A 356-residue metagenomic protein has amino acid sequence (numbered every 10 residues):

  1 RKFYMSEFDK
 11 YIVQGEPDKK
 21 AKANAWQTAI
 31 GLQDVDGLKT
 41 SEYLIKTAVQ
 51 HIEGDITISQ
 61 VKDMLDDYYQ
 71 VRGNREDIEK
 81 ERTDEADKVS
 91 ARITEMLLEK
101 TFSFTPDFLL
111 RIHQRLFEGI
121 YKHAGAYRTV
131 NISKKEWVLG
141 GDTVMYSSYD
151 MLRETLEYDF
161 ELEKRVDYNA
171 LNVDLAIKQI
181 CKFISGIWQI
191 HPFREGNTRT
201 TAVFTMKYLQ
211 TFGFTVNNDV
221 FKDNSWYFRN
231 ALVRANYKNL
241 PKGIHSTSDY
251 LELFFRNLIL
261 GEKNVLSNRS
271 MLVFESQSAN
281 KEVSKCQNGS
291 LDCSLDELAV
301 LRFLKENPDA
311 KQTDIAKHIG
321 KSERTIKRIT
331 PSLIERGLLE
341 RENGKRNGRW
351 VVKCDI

Functional and structural regions predicted by a protein language model:
R1-I356: FIC/Doc superfamily catalytic core
